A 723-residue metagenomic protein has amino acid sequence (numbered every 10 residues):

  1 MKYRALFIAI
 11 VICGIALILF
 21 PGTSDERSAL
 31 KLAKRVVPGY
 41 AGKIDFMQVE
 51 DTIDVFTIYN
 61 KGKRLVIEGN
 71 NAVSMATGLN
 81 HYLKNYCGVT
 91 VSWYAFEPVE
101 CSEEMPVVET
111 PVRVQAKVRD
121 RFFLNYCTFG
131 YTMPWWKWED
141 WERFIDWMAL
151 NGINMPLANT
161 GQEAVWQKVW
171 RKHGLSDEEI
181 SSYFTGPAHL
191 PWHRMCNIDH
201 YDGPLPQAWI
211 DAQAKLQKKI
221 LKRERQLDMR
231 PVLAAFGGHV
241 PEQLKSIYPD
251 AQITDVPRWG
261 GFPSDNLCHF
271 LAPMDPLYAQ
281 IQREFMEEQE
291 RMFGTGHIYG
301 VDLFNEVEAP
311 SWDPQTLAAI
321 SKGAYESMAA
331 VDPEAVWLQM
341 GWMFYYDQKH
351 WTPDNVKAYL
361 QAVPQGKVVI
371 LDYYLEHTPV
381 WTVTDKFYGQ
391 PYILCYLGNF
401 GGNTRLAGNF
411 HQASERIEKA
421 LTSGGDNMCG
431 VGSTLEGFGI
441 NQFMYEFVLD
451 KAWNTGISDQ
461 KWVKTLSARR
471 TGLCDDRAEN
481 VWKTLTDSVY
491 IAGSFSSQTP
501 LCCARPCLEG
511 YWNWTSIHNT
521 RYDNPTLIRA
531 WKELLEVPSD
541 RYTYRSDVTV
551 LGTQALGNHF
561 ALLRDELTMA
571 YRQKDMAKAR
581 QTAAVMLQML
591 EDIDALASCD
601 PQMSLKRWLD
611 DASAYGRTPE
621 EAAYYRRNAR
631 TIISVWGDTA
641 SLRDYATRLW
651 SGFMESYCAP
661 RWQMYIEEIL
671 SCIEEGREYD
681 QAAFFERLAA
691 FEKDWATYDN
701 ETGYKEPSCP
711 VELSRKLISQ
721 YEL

Functional and structural regions predicted by a protein language model:
M1-S24: Bacterial Sec-dependent N-terminal signal peptides
P21-V118: Contiguous, structured surface segment used for ligand recognition
A41, T90, F96-M105, L124-T128 (+12 more regions): Catalytic-core regions of glycoside hydrolase
R64-G69, F129-P134, Q207, W312: Second-shell loop/turn segments in exported
N85-Y86, L642-A646, S671-C672, F684: Aromatic-residue-lined binding/catalytic grooves and analogous aromatic/hydrophobic interfacial grooves in multimeric
V118-K137, M148: Active-site-adjacent substrate/metal-binding segments within catalytic domains of carbohydrate-active enzymes
T520-E533, V537, T549-R572: C-terminal substrate/ligand-recognition segments
W650, M654-L723: Extended, compositionally biased alpha-helical segments that mediate assembly or anchoring
